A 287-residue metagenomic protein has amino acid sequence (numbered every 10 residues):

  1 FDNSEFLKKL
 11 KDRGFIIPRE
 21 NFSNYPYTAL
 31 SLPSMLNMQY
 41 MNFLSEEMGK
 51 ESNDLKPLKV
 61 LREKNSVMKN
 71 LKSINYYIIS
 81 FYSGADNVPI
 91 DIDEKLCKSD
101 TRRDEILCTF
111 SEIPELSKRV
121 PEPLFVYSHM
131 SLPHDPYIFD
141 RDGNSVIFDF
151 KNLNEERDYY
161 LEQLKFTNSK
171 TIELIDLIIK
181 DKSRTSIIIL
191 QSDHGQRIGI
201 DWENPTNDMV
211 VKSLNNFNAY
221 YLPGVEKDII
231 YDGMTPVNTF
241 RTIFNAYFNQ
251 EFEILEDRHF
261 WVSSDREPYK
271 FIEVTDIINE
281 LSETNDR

Functional and structural regions predicted by a protein language model:
F1-R287: Catalytic domains that recognize anionic headgroups
